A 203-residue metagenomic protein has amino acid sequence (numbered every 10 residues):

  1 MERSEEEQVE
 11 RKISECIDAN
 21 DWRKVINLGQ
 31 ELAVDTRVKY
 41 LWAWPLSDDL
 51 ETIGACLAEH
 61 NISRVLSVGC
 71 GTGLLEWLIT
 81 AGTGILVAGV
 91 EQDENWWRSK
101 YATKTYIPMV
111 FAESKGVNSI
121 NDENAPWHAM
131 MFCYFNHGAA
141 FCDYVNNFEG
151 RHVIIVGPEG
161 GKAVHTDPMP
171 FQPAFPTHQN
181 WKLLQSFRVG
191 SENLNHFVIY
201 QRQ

Functional and structural regions predicted by a protein language model:
M1-H60: S-adenosyl-L-methionine
I62-G71: Conserved class I S-adenosyl-L-methionine
S63, G84, H128-A129, R151: Conserved acidic residues
T72-T83: Conserved SAM-binding loop of SAM-dependent methyltransferases across substrates and taxa, primarily the Class I
L86-E91: Conserved SAM-binding motif I beta-strand of class I
W96-A129: S-adenosyl-L-methionine
W127-A140: A short SAM/SAH-binding and catalytic strip from SAM-dependent methyltransferases
H137-Q203: C-terminal substrate-binding/active-site "lid" region of AdoMet-derived donor-dependent transferases
